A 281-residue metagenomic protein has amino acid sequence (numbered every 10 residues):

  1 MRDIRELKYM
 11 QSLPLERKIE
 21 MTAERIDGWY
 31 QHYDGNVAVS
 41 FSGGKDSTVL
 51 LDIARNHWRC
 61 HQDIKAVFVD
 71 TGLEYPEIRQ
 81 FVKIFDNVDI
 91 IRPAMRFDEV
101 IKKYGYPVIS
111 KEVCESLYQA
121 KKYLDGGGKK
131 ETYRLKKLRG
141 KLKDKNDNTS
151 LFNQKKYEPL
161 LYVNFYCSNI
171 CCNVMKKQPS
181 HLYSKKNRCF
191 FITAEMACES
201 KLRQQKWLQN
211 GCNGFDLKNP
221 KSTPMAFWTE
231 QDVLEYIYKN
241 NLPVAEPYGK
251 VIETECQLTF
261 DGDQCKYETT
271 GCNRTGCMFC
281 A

Functional and structural regions predicted by a protein language model:
R2-D232, K239: ATP-dependent adenylation/nucleotidyltransferase module used to activate substrates
P224-A281: Mid-to-C-terminal catalytic subdomains of enzymes that bind/position adenosyl phosphate moieties or nucleic-acid
